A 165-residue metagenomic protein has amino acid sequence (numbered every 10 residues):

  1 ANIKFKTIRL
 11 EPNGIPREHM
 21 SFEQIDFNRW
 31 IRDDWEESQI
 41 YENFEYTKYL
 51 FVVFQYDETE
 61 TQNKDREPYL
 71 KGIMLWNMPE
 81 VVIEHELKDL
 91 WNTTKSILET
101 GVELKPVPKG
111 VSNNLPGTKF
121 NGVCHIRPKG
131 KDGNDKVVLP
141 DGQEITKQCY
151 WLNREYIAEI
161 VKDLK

Functional and structural regions predicted by a protein language model:
A1-K165: Nucleic-acid endonuclease domains
